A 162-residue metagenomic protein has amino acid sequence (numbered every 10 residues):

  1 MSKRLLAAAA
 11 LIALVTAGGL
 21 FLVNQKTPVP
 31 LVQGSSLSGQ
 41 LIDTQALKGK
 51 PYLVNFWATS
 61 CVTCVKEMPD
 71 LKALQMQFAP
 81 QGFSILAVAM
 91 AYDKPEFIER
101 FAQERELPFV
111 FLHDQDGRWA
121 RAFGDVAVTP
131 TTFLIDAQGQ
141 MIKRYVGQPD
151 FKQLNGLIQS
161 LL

Functional and structural regions predicted by a protein language model:
M1-S35: N-terminal targeting signals for export/organelle localization
V29-P30, Y52, T129-P130: Short loop/turn microsegments at loop-to-beta-strand junctions
V32-K50: Short extracytoplasmic/periplasmic juxtamembrane "stem" segments immediately C-terminal to an N-terminal membrane anchor
T44-V62, L71: Short active-site neighborhood of thiol/selenol oxidoreductases, capturing the structured segment around
L53-V54, I85, T132: Hydrophobic beta-strand anchors of alpha/beta hydrolase catalytic cores
V65-R105, Q115-A122: Structural microenvironment flanking redox-active thiols in thiol-disulfide oxidoreductases
R100-P108, Q115-S160: Thiol/disulfide oxidoreductase modules built on the thioredoxin-like
